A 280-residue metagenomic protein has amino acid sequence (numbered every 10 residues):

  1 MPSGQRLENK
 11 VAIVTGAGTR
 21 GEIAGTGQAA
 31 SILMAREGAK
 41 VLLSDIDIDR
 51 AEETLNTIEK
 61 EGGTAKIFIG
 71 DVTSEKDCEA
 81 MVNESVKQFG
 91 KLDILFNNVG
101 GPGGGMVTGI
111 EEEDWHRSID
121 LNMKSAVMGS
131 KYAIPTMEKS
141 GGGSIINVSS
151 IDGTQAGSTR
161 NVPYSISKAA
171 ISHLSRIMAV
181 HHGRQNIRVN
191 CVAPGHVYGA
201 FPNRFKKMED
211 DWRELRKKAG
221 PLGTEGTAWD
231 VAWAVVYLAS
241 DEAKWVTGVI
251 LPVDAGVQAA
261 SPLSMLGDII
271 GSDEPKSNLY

Functional and structural regions predicted by a protein language model:
Q5-L42: Canonical Rossmann dinucleotide-binding motif of NAD(H)/NADP(H)-dependent dehydrogenases/reductases, specifically
M106-V107, D114-I119, R216: Substrate-binding pocket helix/loop in short-chain dehydrogenase/reductase
S130, S167, S175: Active-site helix of classical SDR
P135, V180-H181, K244: Alpha-helical segment proximal to the catalytic Tyr-Lys
S150: Residue(s) in the substrate-gating loop at a strand-loop-helix junction that position the organic substrate next
S172, C191, D211-V246, V253-A255 (+1 more regions): C-terminal helical subdomain
G183, R188, V246-G248: Short, small/polar-rich loop/turn modules that mediate ligand/substrate recognition or access, typified
